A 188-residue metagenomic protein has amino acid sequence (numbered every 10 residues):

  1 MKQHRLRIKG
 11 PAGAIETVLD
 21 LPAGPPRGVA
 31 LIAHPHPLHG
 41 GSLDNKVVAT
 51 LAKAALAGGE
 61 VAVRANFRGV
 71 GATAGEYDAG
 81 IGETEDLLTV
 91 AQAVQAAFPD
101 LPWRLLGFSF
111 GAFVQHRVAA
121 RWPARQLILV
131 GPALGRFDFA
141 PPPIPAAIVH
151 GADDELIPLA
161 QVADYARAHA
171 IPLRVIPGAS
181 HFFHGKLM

Functional and structural regions predicted by a protein language model:
M1-P25: N-terminal cap/lid segment of alpha/beta-hydrolase-fold proteins
A23-R64: Short, surface-exposed "cap/lid" segments of acyl-processing enzymes
G75, A179-M188: Catalytic histidine-centered segment of alpha/beta-hydrolase-like enzymes
Y77-A97: Alpha/beta-hydrolase active-site loop
L106-Q115: Gly/Ala-rich beta-loop-alpha elbow adjacent to hydrolase catalytic centers
P142, A146-H150, D154: Short beta-strand/loop motif that positions the catalytic acidic residue of the alpha/beta-hydrolase fold
A152-I157, H181-F182: Acidic catalytic loop of the alpha/beta-hydrolase fold
P158-A166, G178, M188: Short alpha-helix in the alpha/beta-hydrolase fold that links the catalytic acid
